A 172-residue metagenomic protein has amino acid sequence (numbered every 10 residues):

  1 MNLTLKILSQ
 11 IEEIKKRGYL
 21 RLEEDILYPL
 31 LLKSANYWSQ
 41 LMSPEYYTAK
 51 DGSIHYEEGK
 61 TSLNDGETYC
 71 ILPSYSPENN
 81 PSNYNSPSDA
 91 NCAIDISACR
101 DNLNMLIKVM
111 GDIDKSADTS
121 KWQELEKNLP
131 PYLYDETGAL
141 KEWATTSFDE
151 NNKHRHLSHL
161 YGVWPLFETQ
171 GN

Functional and structural regions predicted by a protein language model:
M1-K6, Q10, I14, D25 (+2 more regions): Active-site core of glycosidic bond-cleaving carbohydrate-active enzymes
N2-E45, S53: Conserved catalytic-core segments centered on acid/base and nucleophilic motifs
K33-V109: Acidic/histidine-rich catalytic neighborhood
